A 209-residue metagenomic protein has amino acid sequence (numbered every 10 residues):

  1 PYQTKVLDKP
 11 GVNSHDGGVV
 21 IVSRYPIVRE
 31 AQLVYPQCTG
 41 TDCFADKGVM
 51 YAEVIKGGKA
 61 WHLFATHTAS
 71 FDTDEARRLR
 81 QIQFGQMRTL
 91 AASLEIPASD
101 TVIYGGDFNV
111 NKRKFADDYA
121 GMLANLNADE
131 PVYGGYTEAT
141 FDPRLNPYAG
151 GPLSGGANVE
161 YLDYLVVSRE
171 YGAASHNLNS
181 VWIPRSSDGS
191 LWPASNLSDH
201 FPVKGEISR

Functional and structural regions predicted by a protein language model:
P1-T68: Structured beta-strand-rich core segments of catalytic domains in phosphoester-bond hydrolases
K5-P10, V22-Y25, Q32-Y35, F64-A69 (+6 more regions): Active-site-proximal beta-strand/loop segments in catalytic clefts of secreted hydrolases
K9, F71-R78: Second-shell loop/turn segments in exported
S14, C43-K47, R78-Q86, K114 (+2 more regions): Soluble or luminal CAZymes and related metallo-dependent hydrolases
V34-G40, T68-F71, N179-G189: Short, solvent-exposed aromatic-acidic interface loops
G48-F64, A76-Y119: His/acidic metal-ligating clusters that form di-metal
A92-I103, V110-R209: Metal-dependent phosphoester-hydrolase catalytic domains
